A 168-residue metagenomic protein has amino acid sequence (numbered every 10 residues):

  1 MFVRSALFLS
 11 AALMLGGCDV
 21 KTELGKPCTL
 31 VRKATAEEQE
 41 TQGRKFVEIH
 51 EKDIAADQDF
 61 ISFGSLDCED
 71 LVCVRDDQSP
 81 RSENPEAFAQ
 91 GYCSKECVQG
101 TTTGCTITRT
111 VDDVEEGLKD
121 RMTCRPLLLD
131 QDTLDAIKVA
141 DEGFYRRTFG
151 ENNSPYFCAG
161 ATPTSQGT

Functional and structural regions predicted by a protein language model:
M1-L7: Bacterial N-terminal signal peptides that target proteins for export
A12: Extracellular glycan-targeting catalytic surfaces
L15-G17: C-terminal motif of bacterial Sec signal peptides marking the signal peptidase cleavage site
D19-T168: Secreted, cysteine-rich disulfide-bonded mini-domains of extracellular proteins
